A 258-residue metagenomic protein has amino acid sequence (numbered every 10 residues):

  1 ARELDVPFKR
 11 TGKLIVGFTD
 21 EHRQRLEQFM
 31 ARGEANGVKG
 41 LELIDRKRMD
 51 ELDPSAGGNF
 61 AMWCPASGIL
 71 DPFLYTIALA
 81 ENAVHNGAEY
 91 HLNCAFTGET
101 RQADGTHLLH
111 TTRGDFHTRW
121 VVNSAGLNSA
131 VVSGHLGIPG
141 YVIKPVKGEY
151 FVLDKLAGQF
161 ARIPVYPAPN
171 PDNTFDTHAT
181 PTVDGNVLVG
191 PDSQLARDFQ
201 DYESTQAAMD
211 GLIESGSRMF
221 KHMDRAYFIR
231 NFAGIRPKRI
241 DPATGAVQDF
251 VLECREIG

Functional and structural regions predicted by a protein language model:
A1-L52, G58, T174-T177: Dinucleotide-binding Rossmann-like beta1-alpha1 core, especially the glycine-rich loop that anchors the ADP
V16, G98-E99, A179-T180, L252: A structural signal for short hydrophobic beta-strand segments in well-ordered beta-sheet cores
E21-R25, L52-N59, T100-H107, D241-A246: A short, glycine/Asx- and small/polar-enriched loop/turn that sits immediately N-terminal to a beta-strand
L41-I44, E89-H91, I229: General small-molecule cofactor/ligand-binding pocket signal
W63-W120: Helical element adjacent to the flavin cofactor pocket in flavoenzyme catalytic cores
P72, A78, T174, V183-D184 (+2 more regions): C-terminal catalytic lobe of FAD-dependent flavoproteins
D115-A161, T205-Q206, M223: Central helical "cap/lid" subdomain
E149, K155-G185, Q206, R218-M219: Mid-domain catalytic core of redox enzymes that form a hydrophobic substrate pocket/lid adjacent to a catalytic redox
